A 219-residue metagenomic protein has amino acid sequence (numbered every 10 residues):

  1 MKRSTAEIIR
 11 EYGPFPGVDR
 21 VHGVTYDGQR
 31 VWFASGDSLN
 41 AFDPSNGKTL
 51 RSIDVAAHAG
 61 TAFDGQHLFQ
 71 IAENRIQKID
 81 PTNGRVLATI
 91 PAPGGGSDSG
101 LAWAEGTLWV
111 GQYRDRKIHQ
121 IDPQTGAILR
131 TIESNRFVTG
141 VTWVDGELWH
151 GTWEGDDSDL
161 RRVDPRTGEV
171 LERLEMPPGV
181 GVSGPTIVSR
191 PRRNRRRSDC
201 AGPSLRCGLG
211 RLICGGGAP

Functional and structural regions predicted by a protein language model:
M1-E7: Blade/loop signatures of beta-propeller domains
E7-F15, K48-I53, R85-P91, A127-I132 (+1 more regions): A short beta-strand motif characteristic of beta-propeller blades
F15-G28, V55-G65, P93-E105, N135-G146 (+1 more regions): Beta-rich, blade/repeat-based domains predominating in secreted/periplasmic proteins but also intracellular
V31-D37, L68-N74, V110-D115, H150-G155 (+1 more regions): Conserved beta-strand positions in repeat-built beta-propeller and related beta-rich domains
N40-A41, Q77, H119, R161: WD40 beta-propeller blade core
D43-G47, D80-G84, D122-G126, D164-G168: Short loop/turn segments that connect beta-strands within beta-propeller blades
K117-H119, D157-R161, A201-R211: Structural motif
V182-P219: Blade-level signature of beta-propeller repeat domains, shared across WD40, Kelch, NHL, RCC1 and BNR/Asp-box propellers
